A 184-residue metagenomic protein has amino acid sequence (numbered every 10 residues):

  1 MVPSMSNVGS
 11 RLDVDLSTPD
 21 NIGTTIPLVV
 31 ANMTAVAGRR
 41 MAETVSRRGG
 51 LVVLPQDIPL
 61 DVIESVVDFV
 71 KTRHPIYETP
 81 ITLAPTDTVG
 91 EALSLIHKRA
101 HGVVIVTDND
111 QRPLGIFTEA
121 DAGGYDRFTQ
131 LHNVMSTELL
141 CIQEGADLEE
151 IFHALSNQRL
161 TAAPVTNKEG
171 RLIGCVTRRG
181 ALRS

Functional and structural regions predicted by a protein language model:
S6-V8, M41: Terminal-region recognition feature
G9-M33, V62-H101, V106-N109, P113-I116 (+5 more regions): Bateman/CBS regulatory modules and CBS-like beta-alpha motifs in cytosolic regions of diverse proteins
N21-I58: Active-site cofactor/substrate anionic-group-binding motifs, chiefly glycine- and Lys/Arg-rich phosphate-binding loops
